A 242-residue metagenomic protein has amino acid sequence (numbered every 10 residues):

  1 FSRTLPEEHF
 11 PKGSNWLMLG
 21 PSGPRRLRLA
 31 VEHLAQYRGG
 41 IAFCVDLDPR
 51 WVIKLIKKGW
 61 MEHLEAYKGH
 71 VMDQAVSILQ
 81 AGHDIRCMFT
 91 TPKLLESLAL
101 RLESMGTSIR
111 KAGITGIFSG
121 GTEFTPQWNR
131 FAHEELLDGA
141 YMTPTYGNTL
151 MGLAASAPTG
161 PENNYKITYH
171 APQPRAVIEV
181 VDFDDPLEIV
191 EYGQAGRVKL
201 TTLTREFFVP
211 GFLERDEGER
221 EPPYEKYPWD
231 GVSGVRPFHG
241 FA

Functional and structural regions predicted by a protein language model:
F1-L29, H33: Conserved adenylate-forming
E7, Q36-Y37, E134: Residues at alpha-helix termini
R28-C44: Conserved short alpha-helical elements in the N-terminal third of ANL/AMP-binding
G40-A242: Active-site glycine/GP-rich loop and adjacent strand/helix microenvironment that borders small-molecule binding pockets
